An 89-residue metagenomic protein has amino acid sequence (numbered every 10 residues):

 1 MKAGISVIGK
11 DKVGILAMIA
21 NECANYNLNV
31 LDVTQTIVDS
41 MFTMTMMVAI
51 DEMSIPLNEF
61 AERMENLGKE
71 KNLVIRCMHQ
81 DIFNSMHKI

Functional and structural regions predicted by a protein language model:
M1-I89: A conserved regulatory-domain signal marking ACT and ACT-like small-molecule sensing domains and adjacent regulatory
